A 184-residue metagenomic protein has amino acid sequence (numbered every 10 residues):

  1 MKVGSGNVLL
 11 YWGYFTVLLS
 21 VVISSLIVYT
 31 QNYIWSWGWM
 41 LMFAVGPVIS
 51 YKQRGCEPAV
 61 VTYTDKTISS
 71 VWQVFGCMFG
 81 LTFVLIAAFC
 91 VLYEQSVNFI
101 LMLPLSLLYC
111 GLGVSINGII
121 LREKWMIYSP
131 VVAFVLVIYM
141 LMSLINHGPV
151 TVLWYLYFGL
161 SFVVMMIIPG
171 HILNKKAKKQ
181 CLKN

Functional and structural regions predicted by a protein language model:
K2-L10, Y33, S69, V97-P104 (+2 more regions): Membrane-water interface of alpha-helical transmembrane segments
K2-V91: Selected alpha-helical membrane-embedding segments in polytopic membrane proteins
T16-I23, F43-P47, F83-I86, L107-N117 (+2 more regions): Helical transmembrane-bundle signal
V22-Y29, F89-E94, V114-L121, Y139-H147: Hydrophobic alpha-helical transmembrane segments
I34-V45, Y93-L108, L156-L160: Structural signature of hydrophobic alpha-helical transmembrane segments
I49-K66, L112-L121, I167-N174: C-terminal ends of transmembrane helices
F75-F134: Membrane-proximal helix-loop-helix units in multi-pass membrane proteins
I116-N184: Terminal transmembrane helical module of multi-pass membrane proteins
